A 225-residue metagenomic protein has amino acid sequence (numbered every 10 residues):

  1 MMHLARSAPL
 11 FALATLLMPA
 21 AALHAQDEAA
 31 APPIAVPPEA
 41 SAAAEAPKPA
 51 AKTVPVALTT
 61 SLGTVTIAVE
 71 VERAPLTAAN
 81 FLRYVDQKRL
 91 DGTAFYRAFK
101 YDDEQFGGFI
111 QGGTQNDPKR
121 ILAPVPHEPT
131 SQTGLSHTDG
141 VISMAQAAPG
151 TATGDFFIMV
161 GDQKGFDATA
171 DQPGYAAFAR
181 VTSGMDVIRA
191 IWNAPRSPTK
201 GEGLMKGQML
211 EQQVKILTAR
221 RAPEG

Functional and structural regions predicted by a protein language model:
M1-F11: Bacterial N-terminal signal peptides that target proteins for export
M2, L23-G225: Cyclophilin-like peptidyl-prolyl cis-trans isomerases
P9-A20: Bacterial N-terminal signal peptides
